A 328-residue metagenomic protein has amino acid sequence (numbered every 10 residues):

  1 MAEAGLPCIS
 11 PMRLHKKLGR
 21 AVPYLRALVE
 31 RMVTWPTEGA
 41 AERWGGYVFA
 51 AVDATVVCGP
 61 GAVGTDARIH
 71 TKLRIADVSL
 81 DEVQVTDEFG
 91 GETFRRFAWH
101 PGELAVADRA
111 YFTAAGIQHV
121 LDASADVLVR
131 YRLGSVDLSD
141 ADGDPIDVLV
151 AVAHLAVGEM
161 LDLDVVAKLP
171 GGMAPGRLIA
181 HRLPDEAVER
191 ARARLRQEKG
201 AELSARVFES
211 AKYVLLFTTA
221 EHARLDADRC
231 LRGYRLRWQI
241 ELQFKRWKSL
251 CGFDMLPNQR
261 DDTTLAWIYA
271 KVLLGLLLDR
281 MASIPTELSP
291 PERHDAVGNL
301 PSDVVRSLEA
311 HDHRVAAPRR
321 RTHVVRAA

Functional and structural regions predicted by a protein language model:
M1-F49, T55, A317-P318: Gly/serine-rich nucleotide phosphate-binding loop at the start of the catalytic core of nucleotide/ADP-ribose-handling
I9, R13, L18, V29 (+2 more regions): Single, function-defining residue in the core of a domain
A51-V52, V106: Short hydrophobic beta-strand that contains or immediately precedes a catalytic carboxylate
